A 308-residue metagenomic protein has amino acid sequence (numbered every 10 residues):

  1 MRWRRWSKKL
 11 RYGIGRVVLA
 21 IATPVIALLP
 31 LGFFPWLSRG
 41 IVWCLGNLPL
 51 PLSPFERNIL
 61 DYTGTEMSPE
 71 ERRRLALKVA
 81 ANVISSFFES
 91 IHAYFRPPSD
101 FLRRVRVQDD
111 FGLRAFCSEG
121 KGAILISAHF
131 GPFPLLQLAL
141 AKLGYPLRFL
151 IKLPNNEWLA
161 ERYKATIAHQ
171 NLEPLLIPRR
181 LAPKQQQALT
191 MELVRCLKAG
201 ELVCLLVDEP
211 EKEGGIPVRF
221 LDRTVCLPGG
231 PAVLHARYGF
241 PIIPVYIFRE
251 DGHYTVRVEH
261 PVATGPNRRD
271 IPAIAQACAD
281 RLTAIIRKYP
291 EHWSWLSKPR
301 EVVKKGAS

Functional and structural regions predicted by a protein language model:
M1-S127, R162-K164: Membrane-anchoring hydrophobic helices of lipid-metabolizing enzymes
I21, P54, F111, L135 (+4 more regions): Short Gly/charged-rich anion-binding patches and loops
S53-P54, N156-E157, V225-P228: Active-site metal-coordination segments of metallo-dependent hydrolases
G64-T65, R74-L77, K142-P146, H169 (+1 more regions): Non-catalytic C-terminal accessory region of glycerolipid acyltransferases and related lyso-lipid remodeling enzymes
D100-V105, I177-Q185, F220-D222: Short, flexible loop segments at the rims of nucleotide/cofactor-binding pockets, characterized by
D110, L150-K152, I177-R180, E259-P261 (+1 more regions): Conserved beta-strand termini and adjacent loop/short-helix elements that scaffold enzyme active sites in alpha/beta
E119-A182, A199, E213-G215: Catalytic core of membrane glycerolipid acyltransferases/transacylases, capturing the structured, soluble-facing
